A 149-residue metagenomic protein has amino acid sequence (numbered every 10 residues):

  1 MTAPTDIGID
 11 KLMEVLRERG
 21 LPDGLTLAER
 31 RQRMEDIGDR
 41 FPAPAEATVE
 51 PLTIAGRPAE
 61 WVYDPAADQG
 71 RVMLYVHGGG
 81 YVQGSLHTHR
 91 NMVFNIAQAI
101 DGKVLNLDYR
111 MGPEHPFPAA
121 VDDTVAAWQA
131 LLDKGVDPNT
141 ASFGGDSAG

Functional and structural regions predicted by a protein language model:
M1-A67: A glycine/proline-hinged amphipathic helix-loop "lid/cap" segment that gates access to hydrophobic ligand pockets
F41-P42, I100, G135: A broad structural signal for alpha-helix termini and local helix breaks/kinks
E46, G56, D101, P138-T140: A generic structural signal for alpha->beta connector loops
A59, L74, I96, F117-G149: Short strand-loop-helix active-site module centered on a catalytic nucleophile
G70-G80: Short beta-strand element of the alpha/beta-hydrolase
S85-H87, H115-F117: Conserved catalytic-core motifs of eukaryotic protein kinase domains, centered on the activation segment
H87-N106: Short amphipathic alpha-helix adjacent to the substrate-entry channel of hydrolases
D108-G112: Short beta-to-alpha linker loops that shape the active-site pocket of alpha/beta-hydrolase fold enzymes
